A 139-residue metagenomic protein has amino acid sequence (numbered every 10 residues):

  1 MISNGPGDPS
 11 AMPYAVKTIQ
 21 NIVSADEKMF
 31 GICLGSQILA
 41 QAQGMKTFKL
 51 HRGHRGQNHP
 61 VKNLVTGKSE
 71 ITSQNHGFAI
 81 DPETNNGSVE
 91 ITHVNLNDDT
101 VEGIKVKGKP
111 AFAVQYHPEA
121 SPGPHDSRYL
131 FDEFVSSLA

Functional and structural regions predicted by a protein language model:
M1: N-terminal Rossmann-like NAD(P) cofactor-binding module of classical short-chain dehydrogenase/reductase
N4-Q74, P124-D126, L130-E133: Cysteine-nucleophile active-site neighborhood
G7, G77, P118-E119: Short, glycine-/Ser/Thr-/acidic-enriched flexible segments
F30, T92, F112: Conserved Rossmann-like nucleotide-binding pocket used by diverse enzymes that bind dinucleotide cofactors
G56, T100, A120: Flexible, glycine-rich phosphate/dinucleotide-binding loops and adjacent beta-alpha linkers at cofactor/substrate
G67-K109, L138: Catalytic beta-strand/loop cores that center a nucleophilic Ser/Cys/Thr and support acyl-enzyme chemistry
I104-A139: A glycine-centered loop/beta-turn motif at secondary-structure junctions
